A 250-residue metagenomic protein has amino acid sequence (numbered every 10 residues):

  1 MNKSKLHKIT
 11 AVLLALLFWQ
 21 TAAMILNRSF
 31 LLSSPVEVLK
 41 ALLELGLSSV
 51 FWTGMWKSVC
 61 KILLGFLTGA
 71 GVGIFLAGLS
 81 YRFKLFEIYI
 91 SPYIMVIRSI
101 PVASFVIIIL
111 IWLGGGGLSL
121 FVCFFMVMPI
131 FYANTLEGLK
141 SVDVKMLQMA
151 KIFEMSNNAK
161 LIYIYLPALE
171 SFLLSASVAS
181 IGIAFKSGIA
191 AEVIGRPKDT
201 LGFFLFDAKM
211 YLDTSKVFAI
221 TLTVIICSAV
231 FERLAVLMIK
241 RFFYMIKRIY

Functional and structural regions predicted by a protein language model:
N2-L26: N-terminal signal-anchor transmembrane alpha helix
I25-L67: Periplasmic/extracellular loop-to-transmembrane helix junction in inner-membrane transport proteins
L64-I94: Transmembrane-helix boundary motif in ABC transporter permease subunits
K84, S175, F218-Y250: C-terminal transmembrane helix and the adjacent membrane-cytosol boundary/short C-terminal tail of inner/organellar
M95-I130, E137: Generic hydrophobic transmembrane alpha-helix motif, especially the helices
F121, F125, N157-A190: Transmembrane alpha-helices
N134-L173, L205: Short cytoplasmic-facing helical segments at TM-TM junctions of multi-pass membrane proteins
A176-I226: Non-cytoplasmic
